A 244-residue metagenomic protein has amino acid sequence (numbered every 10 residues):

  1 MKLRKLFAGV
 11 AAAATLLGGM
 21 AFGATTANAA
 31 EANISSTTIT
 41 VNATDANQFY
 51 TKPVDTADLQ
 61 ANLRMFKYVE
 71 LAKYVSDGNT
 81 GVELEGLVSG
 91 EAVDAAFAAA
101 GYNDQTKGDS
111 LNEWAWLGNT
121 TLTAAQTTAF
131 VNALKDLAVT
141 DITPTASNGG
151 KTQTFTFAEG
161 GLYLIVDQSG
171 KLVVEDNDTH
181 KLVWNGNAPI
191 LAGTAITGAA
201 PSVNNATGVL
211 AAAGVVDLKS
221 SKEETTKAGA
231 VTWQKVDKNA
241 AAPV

Functional and structural regions predicted by a protein language model:
K2-V244: Solvent-exposed loop/turn and edge beta-strand elements of beta-rich ligand-binding domains
